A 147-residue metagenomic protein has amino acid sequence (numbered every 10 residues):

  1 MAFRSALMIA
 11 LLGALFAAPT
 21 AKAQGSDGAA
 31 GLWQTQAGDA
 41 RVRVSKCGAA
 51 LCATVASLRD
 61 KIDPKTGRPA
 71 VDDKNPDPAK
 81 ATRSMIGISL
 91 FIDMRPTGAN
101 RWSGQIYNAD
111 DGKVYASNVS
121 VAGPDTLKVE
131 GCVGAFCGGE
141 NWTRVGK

Functional and structural regions predicted by a protein language model:
M1-S5: Positively charged n-region of N-terminal signal peptides that target proteins for export
A6-A17: Bacterial N-terminal signal peptides
P19-G25: Sec/Tat signal peptide C-region and signal peptidase I cleavage site
A30, Q36-Y107, V114-Y115: Central antiparallel beta-sheet cores of small beta-barrel/beta-sandwich binding domains
C47, A122-G123: Structural motif
G98, G123-D125: Residue-level recognition of beta-strand termini and adjacent short loop/turns
A116-V119, L127-G139: Short, exposed beta-strand-loop hairpins at the edges of beta-sheets in extracellular/periplasmic proteins
